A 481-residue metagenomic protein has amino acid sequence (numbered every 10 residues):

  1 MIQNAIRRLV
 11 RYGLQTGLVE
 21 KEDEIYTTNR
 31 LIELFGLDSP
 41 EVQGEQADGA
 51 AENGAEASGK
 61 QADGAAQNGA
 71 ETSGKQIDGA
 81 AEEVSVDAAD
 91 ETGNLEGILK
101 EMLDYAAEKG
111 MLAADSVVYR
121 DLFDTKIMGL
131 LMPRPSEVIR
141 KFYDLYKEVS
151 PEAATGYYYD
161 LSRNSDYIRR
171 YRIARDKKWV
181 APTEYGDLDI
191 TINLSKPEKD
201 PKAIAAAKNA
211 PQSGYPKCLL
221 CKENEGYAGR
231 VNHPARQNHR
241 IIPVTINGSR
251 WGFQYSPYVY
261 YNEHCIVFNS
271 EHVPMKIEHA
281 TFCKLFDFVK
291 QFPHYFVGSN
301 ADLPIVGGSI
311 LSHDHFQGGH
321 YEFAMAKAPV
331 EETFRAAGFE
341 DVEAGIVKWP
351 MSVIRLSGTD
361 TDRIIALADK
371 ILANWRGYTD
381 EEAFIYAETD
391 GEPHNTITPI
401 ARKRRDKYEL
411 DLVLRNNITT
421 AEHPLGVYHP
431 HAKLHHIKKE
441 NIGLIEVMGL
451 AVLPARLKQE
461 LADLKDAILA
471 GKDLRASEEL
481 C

Functional and structural regions predicted by a protein language model:
M1-G54, G59, N68-V267, E271-P274 (+4 more regions): Active-site microenvironments that recognize anionic phosphate/pyrophosphate groups
N238-R240, S270-V297: Helical scaffold of the NTase/Pol beta-like nucleotidyltransferase catalytic core
A280, V289-S312, G318-L372, R376-T379: Catalytic or ion-translocation cores adjacent to nucleophile or general acid/base/metal-coordination motifs in diverse
